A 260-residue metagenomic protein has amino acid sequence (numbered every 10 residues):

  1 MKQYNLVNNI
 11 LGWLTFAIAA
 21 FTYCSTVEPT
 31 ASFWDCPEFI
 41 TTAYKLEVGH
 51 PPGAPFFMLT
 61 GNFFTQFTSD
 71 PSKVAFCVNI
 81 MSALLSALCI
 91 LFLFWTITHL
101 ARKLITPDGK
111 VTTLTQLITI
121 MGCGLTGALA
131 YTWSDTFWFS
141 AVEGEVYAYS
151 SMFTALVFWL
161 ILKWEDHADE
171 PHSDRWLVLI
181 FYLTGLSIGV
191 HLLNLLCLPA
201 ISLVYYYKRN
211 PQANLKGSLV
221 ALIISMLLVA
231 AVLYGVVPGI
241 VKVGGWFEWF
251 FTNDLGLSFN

Functional and structural regions predicted by a protein language model:
M1-T22, L88, D108-L125: Start-transfer (signal-anchor) and selected internal transmembrane alpha helices of multi-pass inner/ER membrane
N5-F33, Y131-W133, H191, L228-V237: Transmembrane signal-anchor helices characteristic of membrane glycosylation enzymes that use polyprenol
W13, I80-T112, L156-L160: Transmembrane-helix motifs of polytopic, lipid-linked glycan transferases
C24, P71-N79, L104-I120, G124-S151 (+2 more regions): Aromatic- and kink-enriched transmembrane "portal" helix at the membrane-lumen/periplasm boundary that abuts
A43-K45, H50-F76, I80-L84, L91: Short hydrophobic/aromatic helix or loop-helix immediately within or flanking a transmembrane segment in polytopic
L114, I118, V157-W176, V204-A213: Membrane-interface transmembrane helices that cradle and orient dolichyl/undecaprenyl
G122-L125, H167-G185, N214-L227: Short hydrophobic alpha-helices at membrane interfaces in multi-pass membrane enzymes
E165, C197-M226, P238-N260: Perimembrane helix-loop-helix junctions
